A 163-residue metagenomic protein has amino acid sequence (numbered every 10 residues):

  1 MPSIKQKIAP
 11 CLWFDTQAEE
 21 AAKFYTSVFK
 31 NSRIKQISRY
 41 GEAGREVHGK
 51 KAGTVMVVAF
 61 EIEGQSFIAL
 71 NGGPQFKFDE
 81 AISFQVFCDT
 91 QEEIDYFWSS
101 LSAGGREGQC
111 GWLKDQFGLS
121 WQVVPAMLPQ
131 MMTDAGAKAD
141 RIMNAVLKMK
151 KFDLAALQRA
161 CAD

Functional and structural regions predicted by a protein language model:
M1-K7: Extreme N-terminus of proteins, especially the signal/transit-peptide cleavage junction and the first residues
Q6, T54-M56, E80, F117: Residues that flank catalytic or metal-binding motifs in active/ligand-binding sites
A9, V55, G108-C110: Short loop/turn microsegments at loop-to-beta-strand junctions
L12-G64: Core segments of cupin and vicinal oxygen chelate
F14, A18, V28, I62-S66 (+3 more regions): Vicinal oxygen chelate
A139-D163: Acidic/histidine-enriched, glycine/proline-rich intrinsically disordered or flexible terminal extensions
